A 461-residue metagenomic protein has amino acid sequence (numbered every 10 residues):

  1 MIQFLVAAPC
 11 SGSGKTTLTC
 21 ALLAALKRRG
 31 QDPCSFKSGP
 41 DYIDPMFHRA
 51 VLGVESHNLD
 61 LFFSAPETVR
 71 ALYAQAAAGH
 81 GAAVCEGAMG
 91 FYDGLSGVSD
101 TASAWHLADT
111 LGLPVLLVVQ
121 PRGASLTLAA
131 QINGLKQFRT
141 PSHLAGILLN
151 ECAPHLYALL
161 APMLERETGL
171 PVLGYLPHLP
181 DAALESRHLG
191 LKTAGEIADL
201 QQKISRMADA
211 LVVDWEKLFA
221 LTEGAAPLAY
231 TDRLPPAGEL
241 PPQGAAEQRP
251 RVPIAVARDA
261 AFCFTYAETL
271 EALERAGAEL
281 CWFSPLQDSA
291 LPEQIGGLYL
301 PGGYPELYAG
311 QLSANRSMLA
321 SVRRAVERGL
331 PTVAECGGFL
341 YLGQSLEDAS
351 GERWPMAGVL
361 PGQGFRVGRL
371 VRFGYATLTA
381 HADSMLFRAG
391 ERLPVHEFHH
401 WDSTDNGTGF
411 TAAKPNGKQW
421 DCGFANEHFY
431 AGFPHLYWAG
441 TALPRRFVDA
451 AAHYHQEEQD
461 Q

Functional and structural regions predicted by a protein language model:
I2-L111, V119-G146, E151-A158: ATP-dependent carboxylate-amine ligase catalytic core
L5, V84-E86, L116, L148 (+3 more regions): Structural motif
K37-S38, V172-P180, E279-Q287: Beta-strand->loop->alpha-helix junctions that form or flank phosphate-binding loops in nucleotide-handling enzymes
A108, A245, F262-E274, E279-C281 (+2 more regions): C-terminal and late-domain segments of enzyme folds
L113, L170, E327-P331: A short helix->loop->beta-strand "cap" motif at the edges of active sites that frequently abuts
S125-A246: Internal gly/pro-rich beta-alpha loop/helix module that stabilizes soluble enzyme cofactors or their anionic handles
P250-R316, A320-E327: Phosphate-binding active sites in nucleotide-utilizing proteins
P305-S384: Cysteine-nucleophile active-site neighborhood
